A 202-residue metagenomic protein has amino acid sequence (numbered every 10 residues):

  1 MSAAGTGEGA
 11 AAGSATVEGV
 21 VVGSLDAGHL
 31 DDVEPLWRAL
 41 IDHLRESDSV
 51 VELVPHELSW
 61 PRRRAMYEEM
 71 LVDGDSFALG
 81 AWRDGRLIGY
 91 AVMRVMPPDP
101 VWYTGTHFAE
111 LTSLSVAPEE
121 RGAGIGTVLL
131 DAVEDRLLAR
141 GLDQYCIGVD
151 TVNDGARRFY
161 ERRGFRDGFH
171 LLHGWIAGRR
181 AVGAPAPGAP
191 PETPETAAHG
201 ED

Functional and structural regions predicted by a protein language model:
M1-D31, A39-D42, A181-D202: Conserved N-terminal entry element of GNAT/NAT acetyltransferase domains
I41-M66: Conserved GNAT-fold acetyl-CoA-binding loop/helix
R64-G80, E110: A short helix-loop-beta-strand connector motif used in the catalytic cores of GNAT acetyltransferases and, in some
G80, R86-V95, E110, S115: Conserved beta-strand in the GNAT
A81, G122-L130: Glycine-rich acyl-CoA binding loop
P98-L111, R121, D143, G168-F169: A conserved beta-turn-beta hairpin within the catalytic core of GNAT-like acetyltransferases that forms part
A117-E119, A123, T151-V152: Active-site acidic-Proline motif in GNAT/NAT acetyltransferases
T127, D131, A139, D143 (+3 more regions): Conserved active-site alpha-helix within GNAT-family acetyltransferase domains
